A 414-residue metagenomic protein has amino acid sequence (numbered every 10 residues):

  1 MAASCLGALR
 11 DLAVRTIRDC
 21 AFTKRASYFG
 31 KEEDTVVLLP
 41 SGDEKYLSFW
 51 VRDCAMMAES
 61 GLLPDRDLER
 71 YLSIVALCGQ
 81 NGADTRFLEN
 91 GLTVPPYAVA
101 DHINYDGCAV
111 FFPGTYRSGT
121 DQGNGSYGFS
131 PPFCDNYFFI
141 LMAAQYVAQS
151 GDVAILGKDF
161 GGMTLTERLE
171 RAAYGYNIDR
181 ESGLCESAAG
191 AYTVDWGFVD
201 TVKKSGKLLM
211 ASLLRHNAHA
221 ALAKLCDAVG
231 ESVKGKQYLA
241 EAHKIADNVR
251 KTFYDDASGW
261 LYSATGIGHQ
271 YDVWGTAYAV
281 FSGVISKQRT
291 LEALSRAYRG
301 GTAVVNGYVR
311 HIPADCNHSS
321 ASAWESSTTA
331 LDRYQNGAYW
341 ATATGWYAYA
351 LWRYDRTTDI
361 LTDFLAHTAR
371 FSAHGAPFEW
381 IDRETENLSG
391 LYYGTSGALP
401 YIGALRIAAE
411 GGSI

Functional and structural regions predicted by a protein language model:
A2-F49, Y71-N124, S130, G175-G206 (+2 more regions): Extended glycan-interaction surfaces of carbohydrate-active proteins
R52, Q122-S130, V153-M163: The substrate-binding groove and active-site-proximal loops of carbohydrate-active enzymes, especially glycoside
A55-D67, F138-G157, L214-E231, A277-R289 (+2 more regions): Well-ordered alpha-helical scaffold segments within catalytic/enzyme domains
L68-Y71, G235, A242, T290 (+1 more regions): Solenoid-repeat scaffolds in large eukaryotic assemblies
P131, D135-F138, M142, A211-L214 (+6 more regions): Structural signature of alpha-solenoid helical repeat junctions
L165-Y176: An active-site-proximal structural segment forming one wall of the substrate-binding cleft that immediately precedes
L209-T252: Active-site neighborhood of glycoside hydrolase catalytic domains
T329-T357: C-terminal substrate/ligand-recognition segments
